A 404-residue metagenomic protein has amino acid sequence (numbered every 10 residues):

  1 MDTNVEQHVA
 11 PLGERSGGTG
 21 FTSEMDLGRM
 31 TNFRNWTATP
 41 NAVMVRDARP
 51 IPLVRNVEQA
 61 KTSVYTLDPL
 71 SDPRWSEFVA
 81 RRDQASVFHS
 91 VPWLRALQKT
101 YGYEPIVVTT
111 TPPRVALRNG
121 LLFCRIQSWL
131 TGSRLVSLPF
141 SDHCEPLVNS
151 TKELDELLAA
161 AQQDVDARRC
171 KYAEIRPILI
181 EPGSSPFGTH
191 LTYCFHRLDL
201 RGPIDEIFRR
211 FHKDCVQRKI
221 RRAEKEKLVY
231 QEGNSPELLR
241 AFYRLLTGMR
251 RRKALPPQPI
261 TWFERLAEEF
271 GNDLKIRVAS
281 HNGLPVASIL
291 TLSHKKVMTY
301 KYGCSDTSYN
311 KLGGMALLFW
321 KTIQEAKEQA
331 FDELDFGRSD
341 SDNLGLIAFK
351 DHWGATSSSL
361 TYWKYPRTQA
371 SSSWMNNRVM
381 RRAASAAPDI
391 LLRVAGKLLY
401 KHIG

Functional and structural regions predicted by a protein language model:
M1-R15, G20-D47, I51-R55, C144 (+1 more regions): Acyl-donor-binding surface of acyltransferase catalytic domains
N4, R125-H143: Conserved acyl-donor/pantetheine-binding loop and adjacent beta-alpha core of acyl/acetyltransferases and related
W36, E77, D342-G404: C-terminal catalytic domain of photolyase/cryptochrome flavoproteins, centering on the FAD-binding pocket
V54-V115, L121-G132, P177-K311: A conserved beta-strand-loop-helix scaffold within acyl/acetyltransferase catalytic domains
Y103-P105, A167-C170, Q329-F331: Short, high-confidence coil segments that cap the C-terminus of an alpha-helix and link into the following beta-strand
T109-L117, S141, D155-Q163, W262-M375: Aromatic (often tryptophan-rich) hydrophobic motifs at membrane interfaces
L138, R210-Q217, N377-R382: Short intrinsically disordered coil segments
